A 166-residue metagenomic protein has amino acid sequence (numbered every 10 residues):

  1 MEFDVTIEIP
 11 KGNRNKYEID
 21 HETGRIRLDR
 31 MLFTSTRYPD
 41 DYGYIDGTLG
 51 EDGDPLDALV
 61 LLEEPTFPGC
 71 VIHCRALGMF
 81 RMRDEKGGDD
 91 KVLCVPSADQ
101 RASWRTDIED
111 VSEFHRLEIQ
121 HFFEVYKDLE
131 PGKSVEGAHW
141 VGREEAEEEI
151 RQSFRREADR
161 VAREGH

Functional and structural regions predicted by a protein language model:
M1-H166: Hydrophobic N-terminal alpha-helices or hydrophobic patches in metabolic proteins across all domains of life
